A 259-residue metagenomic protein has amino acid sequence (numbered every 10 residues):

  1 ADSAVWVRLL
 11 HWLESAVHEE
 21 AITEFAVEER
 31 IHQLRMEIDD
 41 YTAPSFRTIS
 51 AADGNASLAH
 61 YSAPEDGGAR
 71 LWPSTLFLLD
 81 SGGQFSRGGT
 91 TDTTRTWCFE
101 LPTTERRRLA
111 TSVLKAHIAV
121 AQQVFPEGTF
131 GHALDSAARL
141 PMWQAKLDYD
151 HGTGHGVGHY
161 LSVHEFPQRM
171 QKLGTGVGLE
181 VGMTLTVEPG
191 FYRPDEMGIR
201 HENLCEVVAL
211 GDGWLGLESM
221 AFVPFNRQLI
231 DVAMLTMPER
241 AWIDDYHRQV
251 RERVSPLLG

Functional and structural regions predicted by a protein language model:
A1-L258: Active-site neighborhoods and metal-handling regions in enzymes and metal-associated proteins
